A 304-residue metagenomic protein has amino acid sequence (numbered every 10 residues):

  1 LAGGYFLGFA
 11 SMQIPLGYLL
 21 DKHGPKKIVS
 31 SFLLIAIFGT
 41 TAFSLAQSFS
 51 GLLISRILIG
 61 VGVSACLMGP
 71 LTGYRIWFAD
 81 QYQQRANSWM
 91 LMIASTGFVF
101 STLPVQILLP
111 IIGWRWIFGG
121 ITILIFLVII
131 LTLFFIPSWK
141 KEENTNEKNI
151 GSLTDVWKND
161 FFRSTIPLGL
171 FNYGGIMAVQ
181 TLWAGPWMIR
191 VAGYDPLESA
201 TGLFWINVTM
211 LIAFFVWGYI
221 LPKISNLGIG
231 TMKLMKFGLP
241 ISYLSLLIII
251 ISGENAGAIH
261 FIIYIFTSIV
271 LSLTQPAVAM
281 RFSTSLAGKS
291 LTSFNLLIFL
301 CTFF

Functional and structural regions predicted by a protein language model:
S11-G24, F214-I229: Helix-to-loop junctions at the C-terminal end of transmembrane segments in multipass secondary transporters
S11-S48: Conserved MFS/SLC helix-loop-helix module at the cytosolic interface between two early adjacent transmembrane helices
I35, G39, S50-L58, A258-I263: Paired small-residue
S55-I93: Cytoplasmic helix-loop-helix junction between adjacent transmembrane helices in 12-TM secondary transporters
W89-I136: Helix-loop-helix hairpin linking two adjacent transmembrane segments in secondary transporters
P137-I166: Juxtamembrane intracellular "pre-TM" segments in multi-pass secondary transporters
D160-W217: Extracytoplasmic gate region of multi-pass secondary transporters
I229-T274: C-terminal transmembrane helical hairpin of 12-TM major facilitator-type secondary transporters
